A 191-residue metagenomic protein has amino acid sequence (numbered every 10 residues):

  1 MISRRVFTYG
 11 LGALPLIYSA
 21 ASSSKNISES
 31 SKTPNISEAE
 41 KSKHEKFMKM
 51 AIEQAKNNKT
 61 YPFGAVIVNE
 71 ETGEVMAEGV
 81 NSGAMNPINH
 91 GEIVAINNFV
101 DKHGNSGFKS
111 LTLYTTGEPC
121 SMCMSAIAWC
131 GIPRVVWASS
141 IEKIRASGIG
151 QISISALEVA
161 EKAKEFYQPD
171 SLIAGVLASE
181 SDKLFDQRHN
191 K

Functional and structural regions predicted by a protein language model:
I2-N58, P119, A126-K191: Zinc-dependent deaminase
A39-S42, G83, P87: Residue-level "hotspot" positions that anchor or transmit function at local structural transition points
T60-P62: Short, small/polar residue-rich loop motifs at catalytic or cofactor-binding pockets
G64-V68: Short beta-strand scaffold segments in enzyme catalytic cores
E71-V75: Short, glycine-anchored, charge-dense loop/turn motifs used at functional sites
A77-G83: Short beta->alpha transition motifs characteristic of CBS
I88-W129: Short HxH-centered metal-ligating active-site micro-motif
